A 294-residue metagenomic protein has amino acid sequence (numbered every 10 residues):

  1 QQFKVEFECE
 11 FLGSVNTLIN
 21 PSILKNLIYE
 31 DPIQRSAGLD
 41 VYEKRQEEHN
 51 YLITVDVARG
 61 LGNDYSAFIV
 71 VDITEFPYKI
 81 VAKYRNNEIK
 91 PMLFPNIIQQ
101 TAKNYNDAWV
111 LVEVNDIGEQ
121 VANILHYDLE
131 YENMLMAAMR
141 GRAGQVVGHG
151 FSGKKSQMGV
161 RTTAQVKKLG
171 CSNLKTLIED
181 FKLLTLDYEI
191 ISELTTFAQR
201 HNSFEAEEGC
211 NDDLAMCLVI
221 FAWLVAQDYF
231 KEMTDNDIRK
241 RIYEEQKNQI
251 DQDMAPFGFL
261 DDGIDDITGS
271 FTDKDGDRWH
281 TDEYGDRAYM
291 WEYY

Functional and structural regions predicted by a protein language model:
Q1-M139, A164, K168, S172 (+1 more regions): RNase H-like, metal-dependent nuclease domains and their acidic two-metal-ion catalytic environment used
E132-A164: RNase H-like polynucleotidyl transferase catalytic core
